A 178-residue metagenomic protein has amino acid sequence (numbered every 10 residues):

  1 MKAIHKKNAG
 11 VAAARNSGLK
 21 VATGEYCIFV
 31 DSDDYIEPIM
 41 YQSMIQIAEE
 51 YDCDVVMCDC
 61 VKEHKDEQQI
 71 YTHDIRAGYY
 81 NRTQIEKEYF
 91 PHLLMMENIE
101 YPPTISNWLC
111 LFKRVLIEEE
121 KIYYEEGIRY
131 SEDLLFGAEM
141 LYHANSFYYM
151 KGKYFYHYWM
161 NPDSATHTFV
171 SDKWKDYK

Functional and structural regions predicted by a protein language model:
M1, R15, Y35, I39: Acidic helix N-cap motif at the loop->helix transition within catalytic regions of sugar-transfer enzymes
M1-H5, E49: Acidic donor-binding segment of Leloir-type glycosyltransferases
K6-A22: Glycine-rich, basic loop-to-helix element that forms the pyrophosphate-binding segment of sugar-nucleotide handling
K7, V30-S32: Catalytic metal- and UDP-sugar-binding loop of GT-A-like glycosyltransferases, i.e., residues flanking the conserved
A22-T23, N145: Short conserved AdoMet
C27: Short aromatic/hydrophobic "clamp" motif used to bind/position activated sugar donors
S32-K151, Y156-W174: Donor-binding/catalytic cores of nucleotide-activated saccharide and glycerol-phosphate transferases/polymerases
